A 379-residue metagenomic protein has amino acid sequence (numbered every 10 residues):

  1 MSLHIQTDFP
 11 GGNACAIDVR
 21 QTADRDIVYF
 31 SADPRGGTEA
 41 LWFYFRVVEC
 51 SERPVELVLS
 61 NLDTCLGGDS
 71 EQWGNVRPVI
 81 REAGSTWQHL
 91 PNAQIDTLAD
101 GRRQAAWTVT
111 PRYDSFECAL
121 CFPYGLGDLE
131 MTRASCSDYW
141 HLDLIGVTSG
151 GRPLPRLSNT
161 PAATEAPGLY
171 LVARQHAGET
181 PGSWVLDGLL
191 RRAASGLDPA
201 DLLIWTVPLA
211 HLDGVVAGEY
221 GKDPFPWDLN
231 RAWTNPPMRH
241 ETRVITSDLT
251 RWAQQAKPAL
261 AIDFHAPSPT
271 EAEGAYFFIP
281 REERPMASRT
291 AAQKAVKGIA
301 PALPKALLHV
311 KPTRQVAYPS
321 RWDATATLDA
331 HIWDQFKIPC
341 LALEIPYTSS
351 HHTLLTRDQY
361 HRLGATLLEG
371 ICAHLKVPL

Functional and structural regions predicted by a protein language model:
M1-R112, F116: Extreme N-terminal flexible tails
G67-G68, L126-L129, T180-P181, H351: Short helix/loop capping segments that flank catalytic or ligand/cofactor-binding pockets
D100-G150: Extended acidic/polar, glycine-enriched regions that form or flank non-catalytic beta-rich accessory modules
A106, A177-P181, L355: Conserved aromatic-histidine-acidic binding/catalytic patches
P123, Y318-L379: Active-site-adjacent mobile loop/cap segments within catalytic or ligand-binding domains
G127-S137, H141-D143, R152-Y170, A365-P378: Glycine/serine-rich loop-strand microenvironments at binding/catalytic pocket rims
H141-N159, T164-R321, T325, A330-W333 (+1 more regions): Active-site/substrate-binding loop(s) of hydrolase catalytic cores
